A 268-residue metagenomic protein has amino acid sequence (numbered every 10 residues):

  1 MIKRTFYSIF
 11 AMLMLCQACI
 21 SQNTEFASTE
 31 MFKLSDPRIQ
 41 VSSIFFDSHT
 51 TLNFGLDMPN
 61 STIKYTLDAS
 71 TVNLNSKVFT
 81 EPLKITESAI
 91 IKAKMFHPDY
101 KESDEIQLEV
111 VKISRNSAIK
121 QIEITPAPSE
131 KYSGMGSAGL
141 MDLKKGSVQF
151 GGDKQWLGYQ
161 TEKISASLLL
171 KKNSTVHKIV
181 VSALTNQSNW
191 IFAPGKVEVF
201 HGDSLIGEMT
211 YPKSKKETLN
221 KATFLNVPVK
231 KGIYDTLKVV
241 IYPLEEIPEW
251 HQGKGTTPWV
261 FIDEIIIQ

Functional and structural regions predicted by a protein language model:
M1-F26: Bacterial Sec-dependent N-terminal signal peptides
K3-R4, L83, P228-K230: A general structural signal for short secondary-structure junctions and capping/turn motifs
R4, V78-F79, I106-L108, A193-G195 (+1 more regions): Composition- and surface-driven signal marking solvent-exposed, interaction-prone regions in large proteins
S21-S165, L184: Short, compositionally stereotyped local motifs that mark structural "simplifiers"
K64, N75, S103-E105, G134 (+4 more regions): Short acidic, gly/pro-rich beta-turn/loop elements at beta-sheet edges and active-site/ligand-binding grooves
S114-K120, K215-T223: Short, surface-exposed linear segments at secondary-structure transitions and domain or protein termini
V148-G207, K221-Q268: Aromatic, loop-rich ligand-recognition surfaces of beta-strand-rich domains
G207-K216: Solvent-exposed serine/threonine-rich low-complexity stretches and specific carbohydrate-binding patches
